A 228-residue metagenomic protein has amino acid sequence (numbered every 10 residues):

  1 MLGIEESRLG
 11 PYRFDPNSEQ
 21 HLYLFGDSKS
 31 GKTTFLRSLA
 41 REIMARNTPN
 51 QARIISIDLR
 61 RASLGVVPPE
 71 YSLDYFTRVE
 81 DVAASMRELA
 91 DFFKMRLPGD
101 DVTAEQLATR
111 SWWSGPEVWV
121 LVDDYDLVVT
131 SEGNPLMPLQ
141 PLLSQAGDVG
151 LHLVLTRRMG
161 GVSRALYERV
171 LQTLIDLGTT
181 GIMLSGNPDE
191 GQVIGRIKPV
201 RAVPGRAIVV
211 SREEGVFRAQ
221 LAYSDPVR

Functional and structural regions predicted by a protein language model:
M1-E105, T109-T179, G186: P-loop NTPase catalytic phosphate-binding loop
V66, T179-I182, R206, V216: Intrinsically disordered, low-complexity regions
N187-R228: Conserved P-loop NTPase
